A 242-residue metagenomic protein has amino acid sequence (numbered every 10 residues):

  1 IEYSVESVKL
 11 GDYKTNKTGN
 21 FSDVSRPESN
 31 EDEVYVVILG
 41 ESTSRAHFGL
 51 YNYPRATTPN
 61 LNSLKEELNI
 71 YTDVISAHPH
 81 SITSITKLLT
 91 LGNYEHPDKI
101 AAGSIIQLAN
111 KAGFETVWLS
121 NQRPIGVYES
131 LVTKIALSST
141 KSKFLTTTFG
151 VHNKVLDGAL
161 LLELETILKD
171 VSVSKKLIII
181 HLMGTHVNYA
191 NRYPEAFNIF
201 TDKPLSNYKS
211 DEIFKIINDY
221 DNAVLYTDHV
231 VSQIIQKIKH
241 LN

Functional and structural regions predicted by a protein language model:
I1-V37, S42-N207: Active-site-proximal alpha/beta segments of enzymes that process anionic O-linked groups
T18-D23, L162-L168, P204-N242: A long, amphipathic alpha-helix that forms part of the scaffold/cap immediately adjacent to metal-dependent active
